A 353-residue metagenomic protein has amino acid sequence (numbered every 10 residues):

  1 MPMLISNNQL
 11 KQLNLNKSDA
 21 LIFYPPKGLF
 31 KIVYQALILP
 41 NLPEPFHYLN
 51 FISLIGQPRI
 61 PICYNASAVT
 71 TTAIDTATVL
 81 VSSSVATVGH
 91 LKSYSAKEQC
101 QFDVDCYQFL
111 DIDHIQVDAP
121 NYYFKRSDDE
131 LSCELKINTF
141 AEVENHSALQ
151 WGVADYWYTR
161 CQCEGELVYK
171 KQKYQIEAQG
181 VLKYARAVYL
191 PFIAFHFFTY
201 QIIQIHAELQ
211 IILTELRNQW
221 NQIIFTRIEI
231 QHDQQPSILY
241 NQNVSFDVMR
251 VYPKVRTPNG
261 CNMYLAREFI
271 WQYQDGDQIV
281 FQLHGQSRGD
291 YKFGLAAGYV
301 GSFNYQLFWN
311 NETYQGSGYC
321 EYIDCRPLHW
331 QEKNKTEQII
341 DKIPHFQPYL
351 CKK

Functional and structural regions predicted by a protein language model:
M1-K353: Structured soluble/peripheral alpha/beta segments that form catalytic or ligand/cofactor-binding pockets
